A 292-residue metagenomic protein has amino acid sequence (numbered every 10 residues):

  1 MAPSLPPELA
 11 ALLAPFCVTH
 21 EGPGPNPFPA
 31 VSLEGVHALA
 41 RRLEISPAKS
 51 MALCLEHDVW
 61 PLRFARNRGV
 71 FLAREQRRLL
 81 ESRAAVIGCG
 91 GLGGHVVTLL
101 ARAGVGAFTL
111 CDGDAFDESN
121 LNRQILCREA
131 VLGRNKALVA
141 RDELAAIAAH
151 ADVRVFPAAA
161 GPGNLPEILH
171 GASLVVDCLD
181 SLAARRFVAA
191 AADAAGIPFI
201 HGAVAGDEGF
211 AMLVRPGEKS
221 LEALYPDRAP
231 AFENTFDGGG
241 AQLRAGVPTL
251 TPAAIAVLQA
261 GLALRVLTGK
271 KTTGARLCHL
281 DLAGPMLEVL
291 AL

Functional and structural regions predicted by a protein language model:
A2-A84: N-terminal charged helix/coil linker that caps or initiates catalytic domains
A2-S32, V155, A160-G161, P166 (+3 more regions): E1/E1-like adenylate-forming module used to activate ubiquitin-like modifiers and sulfur-carrier proteins
M51-A52, L110-I147: Glycine-rich phosphate-binding loop and adjoining beta1-alpha1-beta2 segment of Rossmann-like nucleotide-binding folds
R77-A115: Glycine-rich adenosine-cofactor-binding loop
V96-V97, A140, V188: Hydrophobic residues within alpha-helices that form the first helical element adjacent to the glycine-rich loop
L132-E167, A183: Ligand-binding beta-strand-loop-alpha-helix segment within the catalytic cores of soluble metabolic enzymes
A256-K271: Oxidoreductase and adenylate-handling cofactor-binding alpha/beta cores
K270-L282: Core catalytic loop region at the nicotinamide-binding pocket of NAD(P)H-dependent oxidoreductases
